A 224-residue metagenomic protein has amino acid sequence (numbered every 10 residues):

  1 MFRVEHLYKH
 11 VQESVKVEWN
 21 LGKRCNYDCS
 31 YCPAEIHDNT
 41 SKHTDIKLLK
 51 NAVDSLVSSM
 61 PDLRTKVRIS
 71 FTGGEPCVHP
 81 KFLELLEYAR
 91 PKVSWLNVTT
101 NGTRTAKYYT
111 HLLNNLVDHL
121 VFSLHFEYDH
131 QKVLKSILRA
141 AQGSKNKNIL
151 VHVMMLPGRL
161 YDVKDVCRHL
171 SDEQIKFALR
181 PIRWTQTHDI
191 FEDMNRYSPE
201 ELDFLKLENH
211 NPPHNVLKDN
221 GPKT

Functional and structural regions predicted by a protein language model:
M1-K9: A short, compositionally biased domain-edge/stem linker segment
Y8-L48: Canonical Radical SAM [4Fe-4S] cluster-binding loop centered on the CxxxCxxC motif and its immediate flanking residues
D28, T40-S41, V78-P80, G158-Y161 (+1 more regions): Short catalytic/ligand-binding loop motif for oxyanion handling, primarily in non-cytosolic enzymes, centered on
H37, R104, T185: Positions that flank functional sites
K50-S70, H79-L170, K176-A178: Radical SAM/AdoMet-radical enzyme domain recognition
G73-G74: Active-site beta-strand/loop signature of hydrolases that rely on acidic residues for catalysis
T185-T224: Accessory C-terminal segments flanking Radical SAM cores
